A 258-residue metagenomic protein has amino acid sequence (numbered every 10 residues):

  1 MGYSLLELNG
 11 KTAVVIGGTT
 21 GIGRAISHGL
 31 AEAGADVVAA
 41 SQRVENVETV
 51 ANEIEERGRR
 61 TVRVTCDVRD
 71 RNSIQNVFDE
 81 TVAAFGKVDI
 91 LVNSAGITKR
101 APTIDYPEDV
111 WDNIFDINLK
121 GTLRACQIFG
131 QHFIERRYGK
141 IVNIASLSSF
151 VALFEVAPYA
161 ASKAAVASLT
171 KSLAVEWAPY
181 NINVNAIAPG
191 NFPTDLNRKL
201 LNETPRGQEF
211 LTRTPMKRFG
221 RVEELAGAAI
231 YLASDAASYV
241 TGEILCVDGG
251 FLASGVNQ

Functional and structural regions predicted by a protein language model:
G2-S4, V151, I230, T241-Q258: Short C-terminal tail/terminal secondary-structure segment of NAD(P)H-dependent dehydrogenase/reductase domains
T12, T19-T20: Conserved glycine-rich cofactor-binding loop
A101-I104, V151-A157, P179-Y180, K217 (+2 more regions): Active-site loop immediately N-terminal to the catalytic Tyr-X3-Lys motif of short-chain dehydrogenase/reductase
P102-T103, P107-F115, I141, F210: Substrate-binding pocket helix/loop in short-chain dehydrogenase/reductase
C126, S162, T170: Active-site helix of classical SDR
Q131, V175-P179, S238: Alpha-helical segment proximal to the catalytic Tyr-Lys
S146: Residue(s) in the substrate-gating loop at a strand-loop-helix junction that position the organic substrate next
